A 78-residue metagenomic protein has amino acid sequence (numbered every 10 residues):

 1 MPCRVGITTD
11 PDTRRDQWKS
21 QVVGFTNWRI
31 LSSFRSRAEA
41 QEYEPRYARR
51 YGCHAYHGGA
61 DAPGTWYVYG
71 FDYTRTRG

Functional and structural regions predicted by a protein language model:
M1-P2, T9-G78: Boundary/linker segments flanking structured domains
